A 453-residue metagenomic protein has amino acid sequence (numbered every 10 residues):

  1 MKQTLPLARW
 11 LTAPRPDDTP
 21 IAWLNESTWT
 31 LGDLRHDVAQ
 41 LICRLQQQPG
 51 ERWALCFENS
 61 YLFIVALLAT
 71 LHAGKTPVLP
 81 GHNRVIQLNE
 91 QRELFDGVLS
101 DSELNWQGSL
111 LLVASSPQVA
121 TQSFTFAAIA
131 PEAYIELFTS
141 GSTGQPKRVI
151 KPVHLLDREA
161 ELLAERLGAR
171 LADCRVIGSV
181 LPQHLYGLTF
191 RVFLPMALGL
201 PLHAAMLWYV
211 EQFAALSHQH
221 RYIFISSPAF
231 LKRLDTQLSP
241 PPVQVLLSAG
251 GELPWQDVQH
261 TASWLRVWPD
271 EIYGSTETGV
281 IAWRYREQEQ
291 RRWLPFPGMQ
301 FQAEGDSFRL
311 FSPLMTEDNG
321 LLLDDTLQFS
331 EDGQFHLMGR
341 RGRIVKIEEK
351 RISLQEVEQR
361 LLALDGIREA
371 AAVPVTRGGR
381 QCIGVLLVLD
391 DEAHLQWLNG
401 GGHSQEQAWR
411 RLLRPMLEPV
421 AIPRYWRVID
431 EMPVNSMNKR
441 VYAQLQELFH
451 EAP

Functional and structural regions predicted by a protein language model:
L5, T12-P16, S116, A120-F138 (+2 more regions): Conserved pre-ATP/AMP-binding loop-to-beta segment of ANL
A8-R9, D17-Q47, K151-H154: Conserved AMP-binding/adenylate-forming core of the ANL superfamily
T30-L31, F126, Y134-E161: Conserved AMP-binding A3 loop
C43-N83, C174-P182: Conserved AMP-binding/adenylate-forming
E93-E103, I150-R166, L171-R233, D270: AMP-binding/adenylate-forming
D235-E289: Gly/Ser/Thr-rich phosphate-binding loop
E317, Q334-L362, V388-H403, E418-Y425: Adenylate-forming
V345, V373, L386, W409-P453: Conserved C-terminal "lid"/linker of ANL adenylate-forming enzymes
